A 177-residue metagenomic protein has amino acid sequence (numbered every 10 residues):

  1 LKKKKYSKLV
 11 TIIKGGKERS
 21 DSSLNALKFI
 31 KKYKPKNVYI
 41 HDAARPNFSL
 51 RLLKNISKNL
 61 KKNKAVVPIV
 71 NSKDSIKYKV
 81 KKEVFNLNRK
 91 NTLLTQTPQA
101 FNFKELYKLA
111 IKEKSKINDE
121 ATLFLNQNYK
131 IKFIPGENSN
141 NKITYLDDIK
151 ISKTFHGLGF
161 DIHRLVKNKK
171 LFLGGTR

Functional and structural regions predicted by a protein language model:
K5-R19: Conserved donor nucleotide-binding strand/loop of the catalytic core
I12, A65, I131-F133: Conserved beta-strand scaffold positions in the cores of enzyme catalytic domains, especially in NTP/NDP-utilizing
R19-K79, Q96: Conserved beta-loop-beta/alpha segment of the NTase-like Rossmann-fold superfamily that binds/positions NTPs
P46, F85, Q99, K142 (+1 more regions): Residues that recognize and position ribonucleotide moieties
L52, S152-R177: RNase III-family endoribonuclease catalytic core
S75-F85, R89: Rossmann-like NAD(P)H-binding beta-loop-alpha module
L93-L158: Conserved alpha/beta core of the MobA/IspD/sugar-nucleotide pyrophosphorylase nucleotidyltransferase superfamily
